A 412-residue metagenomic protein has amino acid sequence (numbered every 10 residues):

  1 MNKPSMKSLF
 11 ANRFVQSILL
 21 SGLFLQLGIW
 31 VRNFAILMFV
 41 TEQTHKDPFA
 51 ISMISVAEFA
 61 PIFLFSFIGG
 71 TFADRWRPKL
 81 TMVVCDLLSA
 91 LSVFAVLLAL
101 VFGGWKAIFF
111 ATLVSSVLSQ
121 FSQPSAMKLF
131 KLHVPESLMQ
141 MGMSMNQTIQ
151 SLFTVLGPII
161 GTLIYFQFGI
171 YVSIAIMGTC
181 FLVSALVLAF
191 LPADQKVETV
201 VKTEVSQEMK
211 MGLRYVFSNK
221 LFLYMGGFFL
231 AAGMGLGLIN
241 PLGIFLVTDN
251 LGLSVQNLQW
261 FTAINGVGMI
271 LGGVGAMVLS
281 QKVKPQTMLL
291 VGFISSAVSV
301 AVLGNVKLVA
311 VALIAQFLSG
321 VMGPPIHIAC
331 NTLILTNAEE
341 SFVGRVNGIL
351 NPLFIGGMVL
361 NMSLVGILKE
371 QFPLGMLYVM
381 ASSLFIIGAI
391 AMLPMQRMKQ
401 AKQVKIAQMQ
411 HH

Functional and structural regions predicted by a protein language model:
N2-A60, N219-A263: Helix-loop boundary and gating motifs at the non-cytosolic
K7-R13, L100-V101, V201, L213-N219 (+1 more regions): Helix-boundary and loop/linker segments of multi-pass membrane transporters
S17-F34, A57-T71, R77-S92, A107-F166 (+4 more regions): Substrate-agnostic recognition of the 12-TM MFS/MFS-like secondary transporter fold
L37-Q43, L97-L98, L156-I176, D249-N250 (+1 more regions): Transmembrane alpha-helix termini and helix-breaking/packing motifs in multi-pass membrane transporters
F63-S66, R75, K79-T81, C85 (+6 more regions): C-terminal transmembrane bundle of multi-pass solute transporters/carriers
A95-A99, S115, L188, V302-L303 (+2 more regions): MFS-fold secondary transporters
L98-A111, G304-A315: Helix-loop junctions at membrane interfaces in 12-TM secondary transporters
K128, L132, I174, G178-T203 (+1 more regions): Helix-loop junctions on the cytosolic side of multi-pass membrane transporters, especially the intracellular loop
